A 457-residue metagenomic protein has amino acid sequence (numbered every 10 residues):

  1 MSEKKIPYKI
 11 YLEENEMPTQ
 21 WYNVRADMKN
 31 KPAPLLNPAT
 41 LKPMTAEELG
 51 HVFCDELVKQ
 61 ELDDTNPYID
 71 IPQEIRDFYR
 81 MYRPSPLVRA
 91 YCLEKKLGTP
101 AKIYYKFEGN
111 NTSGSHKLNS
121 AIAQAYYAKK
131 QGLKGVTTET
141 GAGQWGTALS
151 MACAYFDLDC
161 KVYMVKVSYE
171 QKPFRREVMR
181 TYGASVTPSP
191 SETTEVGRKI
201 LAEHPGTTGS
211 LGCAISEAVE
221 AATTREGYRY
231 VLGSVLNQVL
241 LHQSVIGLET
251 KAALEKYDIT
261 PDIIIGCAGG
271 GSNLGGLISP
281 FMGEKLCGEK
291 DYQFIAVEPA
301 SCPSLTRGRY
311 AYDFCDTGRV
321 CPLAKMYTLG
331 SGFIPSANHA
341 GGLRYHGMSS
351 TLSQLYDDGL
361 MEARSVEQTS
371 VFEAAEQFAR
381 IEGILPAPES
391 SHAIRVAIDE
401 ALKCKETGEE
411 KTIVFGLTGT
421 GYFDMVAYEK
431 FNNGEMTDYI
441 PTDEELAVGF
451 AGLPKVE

Functional and structural regions predicted by a protein language model:
E3-L133: Positively charged, low-complexity intrinsically disordered leader regions
Y68-D70, I200-Q238, I246, D258 (+3 more regions): Active-site/ligand-binding loops adjacent to catalytic centers
F107-L118, V136-W145, L236-V239, I265-G270 (+4 more regions): Active-site nucleophile and cofactor-binding loops and adjacent substrate-binding regions of central metabolic enzymes
S120, A128-V167, T260-L274, F294-I295 (+1 more regions): A short, small-residue-rich loop immediately preceding and capping a beta-strand
A123-L133, T147-D159, R180-T181, I278-G288 (+1 more regions): Alpha-helix C-terminal capping segments
T137, W145-T208, S304-F314, M425-N433: Active-site-proximal loop->helix
A268-G276, Q368-G434: Claisen-condensing/thiolase-fold acyl-transfer catalytic domains that form or cleave C-C bonds in fatty acid
